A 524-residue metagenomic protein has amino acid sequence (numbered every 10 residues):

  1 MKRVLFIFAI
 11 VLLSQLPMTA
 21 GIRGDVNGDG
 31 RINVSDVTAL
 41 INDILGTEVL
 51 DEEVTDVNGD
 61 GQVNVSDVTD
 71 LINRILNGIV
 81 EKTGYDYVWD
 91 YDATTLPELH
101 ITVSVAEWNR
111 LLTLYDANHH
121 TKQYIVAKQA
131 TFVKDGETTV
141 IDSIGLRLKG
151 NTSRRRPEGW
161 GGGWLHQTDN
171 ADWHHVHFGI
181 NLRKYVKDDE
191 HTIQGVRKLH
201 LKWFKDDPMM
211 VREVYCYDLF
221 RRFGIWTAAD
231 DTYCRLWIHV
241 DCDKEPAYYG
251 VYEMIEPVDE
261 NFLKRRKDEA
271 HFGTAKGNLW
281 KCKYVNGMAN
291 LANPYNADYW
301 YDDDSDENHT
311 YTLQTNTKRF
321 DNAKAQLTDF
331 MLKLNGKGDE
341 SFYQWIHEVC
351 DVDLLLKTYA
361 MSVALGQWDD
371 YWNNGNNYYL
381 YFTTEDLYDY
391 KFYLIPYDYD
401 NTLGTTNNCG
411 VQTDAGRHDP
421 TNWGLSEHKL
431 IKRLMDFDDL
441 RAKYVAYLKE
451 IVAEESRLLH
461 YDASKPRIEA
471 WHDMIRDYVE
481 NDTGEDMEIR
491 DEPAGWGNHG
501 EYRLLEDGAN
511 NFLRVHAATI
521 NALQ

Functional and structural regions predicted by a protein language model:
V4-K82: Cellulosome-associated attachment modules in secreted, modular CAZymes
D29, D60, K202-D206, R433 (+1 more regions): Short strand-loop junctions, especially beta-strand C-caps/beta-turns that link beta-sheets to coils or alpha-helices
V37, V68, E213-Y217, D230-Y233 (+1 more regions): Conserved glycosyltransferase catalytic-site signature
L50, I79, W226-A228, C242-V251 (+5 more regions): Secretory-pathway/luminal and periplasmic proteins that interact with or process carbohydrate-rich
E81-T358, G500-Q524: Phosphate-handling architecture centered on phosphoinositide signaling
V88, T94-L96, E107, D169 (+2 more regions): Middle-to-C-terminal accessory/interaction subdomains
